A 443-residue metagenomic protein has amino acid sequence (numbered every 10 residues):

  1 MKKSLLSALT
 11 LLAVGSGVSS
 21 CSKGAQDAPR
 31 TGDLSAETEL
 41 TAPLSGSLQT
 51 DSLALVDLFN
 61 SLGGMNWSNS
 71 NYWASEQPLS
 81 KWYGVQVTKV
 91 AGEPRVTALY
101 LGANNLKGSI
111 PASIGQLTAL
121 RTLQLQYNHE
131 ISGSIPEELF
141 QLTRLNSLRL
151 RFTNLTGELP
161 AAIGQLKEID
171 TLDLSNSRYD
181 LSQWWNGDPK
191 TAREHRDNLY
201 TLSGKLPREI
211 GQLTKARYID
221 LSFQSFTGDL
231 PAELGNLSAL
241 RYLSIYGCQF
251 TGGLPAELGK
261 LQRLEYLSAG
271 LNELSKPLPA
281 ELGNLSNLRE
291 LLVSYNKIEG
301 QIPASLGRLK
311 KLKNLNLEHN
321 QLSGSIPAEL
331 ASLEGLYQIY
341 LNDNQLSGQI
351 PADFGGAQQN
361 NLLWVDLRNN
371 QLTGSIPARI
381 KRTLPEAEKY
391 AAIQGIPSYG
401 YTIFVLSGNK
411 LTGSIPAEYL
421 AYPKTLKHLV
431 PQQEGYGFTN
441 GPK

Functional and structural regions predicted by a protein language model:
G15-T50: Bacterial Sec-dependent N-terminal signal peptides
N60-S109, R178-K205, N440: LRR flanking "cap" motifs
E93, Q116-A119, N128, F140-L145 (+12 more regions): Leucine-rich repeat
L99-L101, L123-L125, L145-L150, I169-L174 (+11 more regions): Conserved hydrophobic beta-strand positions in leucine-rich repeat
N104, N128-H129, T153, S177 (+10 more regions): Consensus "Asn ladder" position of solenoid repeat domains
I110-A112, S132-E137, T156-A161, Q183-W185 (+9 more regions): The feature encodes a structural signal of leucine-rich repeats
N176-S203, G356-N361, R382-Y401: Intrinsically disordered, low-complexity Ser/Thr- and acidic-rich flexible linkers and loops, especially at boundaries
N361-V365, T373-K443: Leucine-rich solenoid repeat scaffolds
